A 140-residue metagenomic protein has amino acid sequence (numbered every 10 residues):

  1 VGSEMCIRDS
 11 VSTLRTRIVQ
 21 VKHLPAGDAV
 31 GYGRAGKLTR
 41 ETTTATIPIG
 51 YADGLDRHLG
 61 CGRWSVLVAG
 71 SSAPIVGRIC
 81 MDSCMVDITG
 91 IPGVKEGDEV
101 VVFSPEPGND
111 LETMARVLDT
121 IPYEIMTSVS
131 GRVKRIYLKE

Functional and structural regions predicted by a protein language model:
S3-E4, R8-E140: Active-site anion/phosphate-binding pocket segments in diverse small-molecule metabolic enzymes
